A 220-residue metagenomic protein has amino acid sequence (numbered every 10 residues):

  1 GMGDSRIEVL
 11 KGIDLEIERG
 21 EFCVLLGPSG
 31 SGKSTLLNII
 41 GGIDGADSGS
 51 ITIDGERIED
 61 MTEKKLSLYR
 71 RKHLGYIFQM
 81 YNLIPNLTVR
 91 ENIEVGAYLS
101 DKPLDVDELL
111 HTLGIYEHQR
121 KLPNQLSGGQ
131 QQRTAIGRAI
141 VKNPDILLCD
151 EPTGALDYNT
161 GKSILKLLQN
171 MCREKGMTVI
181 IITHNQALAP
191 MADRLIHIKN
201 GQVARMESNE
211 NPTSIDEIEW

Functional and structural regions predicted by a protein language model:
G1-M191, H197: ABC family nucleotide-binding domain
Q202-W220: Conserved beta-strand-loop-alpha-helix hinge in the C-terminal portion of ABC ATPase nucleotide-binding domains
